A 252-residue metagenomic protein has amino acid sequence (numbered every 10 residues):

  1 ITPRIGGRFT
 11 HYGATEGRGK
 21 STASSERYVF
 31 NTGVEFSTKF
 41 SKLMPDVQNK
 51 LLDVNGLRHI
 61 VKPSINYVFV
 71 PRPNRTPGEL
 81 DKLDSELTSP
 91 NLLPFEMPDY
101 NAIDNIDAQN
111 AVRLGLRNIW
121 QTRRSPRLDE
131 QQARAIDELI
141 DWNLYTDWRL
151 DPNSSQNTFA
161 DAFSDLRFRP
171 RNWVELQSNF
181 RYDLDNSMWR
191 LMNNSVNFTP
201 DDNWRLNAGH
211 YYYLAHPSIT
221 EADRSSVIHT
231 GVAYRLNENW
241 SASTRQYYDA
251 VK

Functional and structural regions predicted by a protein language model:
I1-K252: Outer-membrane beta-barrel translocator/pore domains, especially the C-terminal barrels of Gram-negative outer-membrane
